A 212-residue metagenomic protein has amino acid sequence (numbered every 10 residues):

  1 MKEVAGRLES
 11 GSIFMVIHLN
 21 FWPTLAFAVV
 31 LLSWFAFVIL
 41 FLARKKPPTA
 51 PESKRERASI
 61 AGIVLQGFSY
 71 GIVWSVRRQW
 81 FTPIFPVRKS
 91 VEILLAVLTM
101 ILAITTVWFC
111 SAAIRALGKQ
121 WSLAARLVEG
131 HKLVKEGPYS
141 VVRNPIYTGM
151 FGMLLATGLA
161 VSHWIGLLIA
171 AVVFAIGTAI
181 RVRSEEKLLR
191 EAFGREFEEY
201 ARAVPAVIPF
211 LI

Functional and structural regions predicted by a protein language model:
K2-V128, K135, M153-I212: Membrane-anchoring alpha-helices and their flanking helix-loop junctions
H131-V142, I146-Y147, R190: Solvent-exposed interhelical
